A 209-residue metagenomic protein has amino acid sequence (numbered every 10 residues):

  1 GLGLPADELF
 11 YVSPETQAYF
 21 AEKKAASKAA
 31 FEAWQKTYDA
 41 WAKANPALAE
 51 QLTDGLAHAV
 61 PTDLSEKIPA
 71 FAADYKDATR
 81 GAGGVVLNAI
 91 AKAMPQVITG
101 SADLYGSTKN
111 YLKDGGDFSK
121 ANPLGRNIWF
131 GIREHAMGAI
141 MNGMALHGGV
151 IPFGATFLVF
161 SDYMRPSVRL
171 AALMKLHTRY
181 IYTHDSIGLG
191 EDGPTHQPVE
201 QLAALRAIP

Functional and structural regions predicted by a protein language model:
G1-R133, G143: Conserved acidic/glycine
I98, Y105-A204: Thiamine diphosphate
A207-I208: Hydrophobic, small-residue-rich alpha-helical packing segments that form membrane-like cores
